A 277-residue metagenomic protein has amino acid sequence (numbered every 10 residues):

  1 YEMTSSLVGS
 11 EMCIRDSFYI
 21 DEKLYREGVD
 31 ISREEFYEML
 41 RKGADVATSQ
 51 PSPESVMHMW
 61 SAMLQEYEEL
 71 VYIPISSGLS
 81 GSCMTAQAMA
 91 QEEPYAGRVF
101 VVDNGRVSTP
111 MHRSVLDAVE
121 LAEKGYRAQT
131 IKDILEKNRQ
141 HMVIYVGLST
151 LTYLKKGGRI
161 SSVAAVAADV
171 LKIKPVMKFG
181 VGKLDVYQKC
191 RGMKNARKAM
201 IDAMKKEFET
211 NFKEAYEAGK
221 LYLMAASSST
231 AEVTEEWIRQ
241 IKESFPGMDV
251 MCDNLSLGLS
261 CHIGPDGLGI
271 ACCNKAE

Functional and structural regions predicted by a protein language model:
Y1-G9, C13-I14: Single conserved hydrophobic/aromatic residue that forms the stacking wall/gate of nucleotide- or nucleobase-binding
L24-P94: Class I S-adenosyl-L-methionine
A44, I75-S76, V99-R106, S256-G258: A short glycine/serine-rich beta->alpha loop
E69-S76, F100-D103, D117, Y222-S227: Short glycine-rich or small-residue beta-strand-to-loop segments that form or flank ligand, phosphate, metal/Fe-S
L79-I144: Active-site histidine-anchored catalytic micro-motif
E120-V186, M193: Internal, active-site/partner-interface "lid" segment
F179, L184-E277: Gly/His-enriched, cation/cofactor- and phosphate-binding structural elements
